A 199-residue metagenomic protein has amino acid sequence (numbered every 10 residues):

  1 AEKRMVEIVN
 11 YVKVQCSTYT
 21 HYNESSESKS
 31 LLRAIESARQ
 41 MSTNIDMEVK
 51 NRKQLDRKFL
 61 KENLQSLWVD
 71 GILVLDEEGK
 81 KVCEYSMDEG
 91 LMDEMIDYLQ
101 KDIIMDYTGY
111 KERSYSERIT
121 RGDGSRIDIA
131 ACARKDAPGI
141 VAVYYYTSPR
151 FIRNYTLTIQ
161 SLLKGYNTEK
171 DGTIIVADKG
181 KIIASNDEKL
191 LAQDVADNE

Functional and structural regions predicted by a protein language model:
A1-K50, R126-I127, A137, K164-T173 (+1 more regions): Juxtamembrane extracytoplasmic/periplasmic/luminal helical "stalk" adjacent to the first N-terminal
N51-F59, S86-T120, Y155-L163, D187-E199: Extracytoplasmic/periplasmic sensor domains and loops in membrane signaling proteins
N51-V69, D136-P138, Y145-S185: Solvent-exposed, extracytoplasmic
L75, T120, V176-A177: Hydrophobic alpha-helical segments, especially N-terminal targeting/anchoring helices
D76-G79, Y145: A mature extracytoplasmic/lumenal domain signature
G79-M87, I129-A131, G180-E188: Amphipathic coiled-coil signal-relay and dimerization helices
R118-R153, E199: Extracytoplasmic
